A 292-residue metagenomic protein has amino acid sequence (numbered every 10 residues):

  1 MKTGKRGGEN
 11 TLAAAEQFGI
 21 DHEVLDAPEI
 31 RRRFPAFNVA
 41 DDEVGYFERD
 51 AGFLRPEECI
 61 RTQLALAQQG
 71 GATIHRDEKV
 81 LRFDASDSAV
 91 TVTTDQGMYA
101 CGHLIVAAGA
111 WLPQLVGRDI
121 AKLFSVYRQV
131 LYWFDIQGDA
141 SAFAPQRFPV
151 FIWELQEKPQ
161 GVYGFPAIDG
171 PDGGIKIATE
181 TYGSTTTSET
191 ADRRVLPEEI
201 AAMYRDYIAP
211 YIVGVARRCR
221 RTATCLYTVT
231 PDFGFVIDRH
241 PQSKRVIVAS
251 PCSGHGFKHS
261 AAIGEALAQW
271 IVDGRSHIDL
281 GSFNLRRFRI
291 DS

Functional and structural regions predicted by a protein language model:
M1, A108-G109: Glycine-rich, N-terminal phosphate-binding loop of Rossmann-like dinucleotide-binding domains
M1-R33, G161-V162: Dinucleotide-binding Rossmann-like beta1-alpha1 core, especially the glycine-rich loop that anchors the ADP
E16, E23, P28-R32, F53 (+3 more regions): Flavin (FAD/FMN) cofactor-binding core of flavoprotein oxidoreductases
F34-D42, D84-T91, V229-F233, S243: A short, glycine/Asx- and small/polar-enriched loop/turn that sits immediately N-terminal to a beta-strand
G45-A65, G109-W111, I200-D206, G256: Mid-domain beta-loop-alpha active-site segment that forms a flexible, acidic cofactor/metal-binding surface
F47-H103: Helical element adjacent to the flavin cofactor pocket in flavoenzyme catalytic cores
L66, G70, W111-Q114, R118 (+2 more regions): Active-site catalytic microenvironments for nucleophilic, acid-base chemistry
M98-Y99, H103, A110-R245: Active-site substrate-recognition segment that forms the wall of the catalytic cavity or substrate channel
